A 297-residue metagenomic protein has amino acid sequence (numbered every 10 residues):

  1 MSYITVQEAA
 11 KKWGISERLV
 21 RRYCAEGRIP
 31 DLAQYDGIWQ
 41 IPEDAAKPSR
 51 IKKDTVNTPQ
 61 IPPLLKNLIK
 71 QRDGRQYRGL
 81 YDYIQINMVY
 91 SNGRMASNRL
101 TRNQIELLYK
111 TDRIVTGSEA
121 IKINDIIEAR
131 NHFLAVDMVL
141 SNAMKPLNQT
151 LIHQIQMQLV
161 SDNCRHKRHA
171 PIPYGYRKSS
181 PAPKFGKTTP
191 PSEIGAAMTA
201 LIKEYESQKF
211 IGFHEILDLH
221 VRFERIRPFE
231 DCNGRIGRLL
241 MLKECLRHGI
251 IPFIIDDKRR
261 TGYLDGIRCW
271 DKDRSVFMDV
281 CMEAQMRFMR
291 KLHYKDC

Functional and structural regions predicted by a protein language model:
M1-W13, E17-I29, Q34-C297: FIC/Doc superfamily catalytic core
